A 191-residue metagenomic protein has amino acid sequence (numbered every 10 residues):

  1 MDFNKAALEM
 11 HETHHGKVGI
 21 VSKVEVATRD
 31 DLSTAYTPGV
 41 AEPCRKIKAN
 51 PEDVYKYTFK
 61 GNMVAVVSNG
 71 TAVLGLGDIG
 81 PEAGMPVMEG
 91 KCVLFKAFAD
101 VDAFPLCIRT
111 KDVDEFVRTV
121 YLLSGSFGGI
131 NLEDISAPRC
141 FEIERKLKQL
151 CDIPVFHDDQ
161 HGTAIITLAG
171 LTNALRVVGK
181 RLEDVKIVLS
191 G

Functional and structural regions predicted by a protein language model:
M1-I153: N-terminal ligand-binding/catalytic initiation module
E52-V54, L168-V185: A short, basic/flexible loop-to-alpha-helix module at the beginning of a structural domain
G84, T167, S190: Functionally constrained cores in energy, signaling, and assembly domains
E133, P138, L150-G162, V178-V185 (+1 more regions): Conserved structured catalytic cores and adjacent interaction surfaces of nucleotide-binding/hydrolyzing enzymes
H157-N173: A glycine-rich, Thr/Ser-enriched phosphate-binding loop motif common to dinucleotide/cofactor-binding enzymes
